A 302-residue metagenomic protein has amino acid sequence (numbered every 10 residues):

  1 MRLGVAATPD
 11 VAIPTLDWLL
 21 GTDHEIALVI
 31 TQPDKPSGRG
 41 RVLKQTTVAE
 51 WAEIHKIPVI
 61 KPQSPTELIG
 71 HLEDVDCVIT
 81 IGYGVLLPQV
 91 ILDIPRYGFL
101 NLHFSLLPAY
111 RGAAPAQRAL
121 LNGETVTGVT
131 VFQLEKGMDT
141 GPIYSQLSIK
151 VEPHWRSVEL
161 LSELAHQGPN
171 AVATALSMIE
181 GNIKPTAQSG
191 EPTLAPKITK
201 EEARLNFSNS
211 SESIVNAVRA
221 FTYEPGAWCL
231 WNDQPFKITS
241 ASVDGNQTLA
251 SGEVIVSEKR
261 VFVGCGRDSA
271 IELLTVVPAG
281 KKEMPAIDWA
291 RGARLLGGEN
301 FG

Functional and structural regions predicted by a protein language model:
M1-P225, S269, P278-G280, E299-G302: One-carbon transfer enzymes
F207-G302: An anion-binding loop in the catalytic cleft
